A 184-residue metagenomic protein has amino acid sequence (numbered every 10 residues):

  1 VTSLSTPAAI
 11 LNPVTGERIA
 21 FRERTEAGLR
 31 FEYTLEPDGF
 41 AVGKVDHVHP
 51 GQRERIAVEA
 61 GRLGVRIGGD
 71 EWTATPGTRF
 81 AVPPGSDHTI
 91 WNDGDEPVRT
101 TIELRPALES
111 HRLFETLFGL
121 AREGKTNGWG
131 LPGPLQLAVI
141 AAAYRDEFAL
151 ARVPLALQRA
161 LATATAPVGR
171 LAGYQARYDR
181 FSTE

Functional and structural regions predicted by a protein language model:
V1-R30, T34-L35, G39-Q52, A57 (+1 more regions): Jelly-roll (double-stranded beta-helix
